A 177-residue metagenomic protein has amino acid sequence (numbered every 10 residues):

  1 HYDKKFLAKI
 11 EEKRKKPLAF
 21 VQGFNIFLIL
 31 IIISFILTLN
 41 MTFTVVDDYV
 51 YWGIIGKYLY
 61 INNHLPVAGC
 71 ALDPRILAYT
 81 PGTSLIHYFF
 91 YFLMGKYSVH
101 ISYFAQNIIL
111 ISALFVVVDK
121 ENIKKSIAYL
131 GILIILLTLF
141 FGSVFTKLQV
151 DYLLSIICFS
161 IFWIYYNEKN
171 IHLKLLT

Functional and structural regions predicted by a protein language model:
H1-F35: Start-transfer (signal-anchor) and selected internal transmembrane alpha helices of multi-pass inner/ER membrane
Y2-K16, K120-K124, I164-L176: Membrane-interface junctions at the ends of membrane-embedded or membrane-associated helices
K9, G53-I54, I157: A ubiquitous, low-specificity "background" feature that marks scattered single residues across proteins without
F20-N25, T80, S98, K124 (+2 more regions): Alpha-helix initiation/capping motif
L28-I33, L59-L65, L133-T138: Short amphipathic alpha-helical segments, especially helix-boundary/capping motifs
L30, F104-E121, K125-Y165, L175-T177: Membrane-embedded helix bundles of polyisoprenyl
I32-S34, N40, D47-Y49, L136-T138 (+1 more regions): Short hydrophobic/aromatic segments of transmembrane alpha-helices and their interfaces
S34-K125: Active-site lumenal/periplasmic loops and adjacent helix-entry segments of GT-C-fold, multi-pass membrane
